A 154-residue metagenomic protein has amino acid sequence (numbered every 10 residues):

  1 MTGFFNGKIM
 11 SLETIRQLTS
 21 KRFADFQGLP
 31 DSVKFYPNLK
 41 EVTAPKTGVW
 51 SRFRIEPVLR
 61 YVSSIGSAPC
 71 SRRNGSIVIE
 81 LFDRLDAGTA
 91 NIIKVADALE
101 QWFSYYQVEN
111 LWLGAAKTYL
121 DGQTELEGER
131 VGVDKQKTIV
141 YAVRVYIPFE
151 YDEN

Functional and structural regions predicted by a protein language model:
M1-P69, Y106-W112, A116: Small/polar-rich, solvent-exposed N-terminal microdomains that initiate assembly or binding
T2, E153-N154: Short acidic DE-rich linear segments
G7-S11, A87, K135: A general boundary/transition motif marking the beginning of the first structured unit of a protein
S11, N91, I139: Conserved acidic
D31-D86, D121-I139, R144, Y151-E153: Short, solvent-exposed beta-alpha or beta-beta edge segments that form flexible loop/patches at the rim of ligand
A68-R72, D83-V108: Extracellular/virion structural assembly segments
I77-V78, N91-E100, K117-E127: Noncatalytic linker/hinge segments flanking ATPase motor cores
